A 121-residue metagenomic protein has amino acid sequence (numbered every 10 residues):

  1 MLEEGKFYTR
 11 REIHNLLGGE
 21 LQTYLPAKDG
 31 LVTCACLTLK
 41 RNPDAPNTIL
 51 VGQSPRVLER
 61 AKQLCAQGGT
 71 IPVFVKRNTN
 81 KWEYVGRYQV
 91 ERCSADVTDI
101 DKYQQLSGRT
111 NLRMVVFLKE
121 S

Functional and structural regions predicted by a protein language model:
M1-E83: Acidic, glycine-rich low-complexity segments with interspersed aromatic residues
L58-A61, V75-S121: Aromatic- and Lys/Arg-enriched surface recognition patch
